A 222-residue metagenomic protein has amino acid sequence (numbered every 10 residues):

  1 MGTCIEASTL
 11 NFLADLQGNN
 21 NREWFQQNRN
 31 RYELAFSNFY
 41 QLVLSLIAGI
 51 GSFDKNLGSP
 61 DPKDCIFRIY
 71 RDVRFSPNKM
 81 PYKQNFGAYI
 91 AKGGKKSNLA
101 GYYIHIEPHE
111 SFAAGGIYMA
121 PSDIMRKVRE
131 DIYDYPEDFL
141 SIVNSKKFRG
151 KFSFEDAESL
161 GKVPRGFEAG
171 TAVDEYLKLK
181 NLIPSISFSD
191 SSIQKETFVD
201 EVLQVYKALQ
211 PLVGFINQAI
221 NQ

Functional and structural regions predicted by a protein language model:
M1-Q26, E196, A219-Q222: Short, charged, low-complexity amphipathic alpha-helix
Q17-R31, K95-P108: Hydrophobic/aromatic-rich, well-ordered segments within soluble, folded domains that form packed cores
G18-G51, Q204-N221: Contiguous, amphipathic alpha-helical segments that mediate oligomerization or scaffolding in large protein assemblies
E33-N78: Gly/Pro-rich turn-and-neighbor structural signature
I69, G161-D174: Aromatic/basic-lined ligand-recognition segments that form π-stacking hydrophobic pockets flanked by Lys/Arg to engage
D72-Y133: Aromatic- and glycine-enriched beta-alpha-beta binding-site module
P108-F167: Compact, glycine/acidic-enriched structural inserts
T171-Q222: Charge-rich, low-complexity terminal tails
